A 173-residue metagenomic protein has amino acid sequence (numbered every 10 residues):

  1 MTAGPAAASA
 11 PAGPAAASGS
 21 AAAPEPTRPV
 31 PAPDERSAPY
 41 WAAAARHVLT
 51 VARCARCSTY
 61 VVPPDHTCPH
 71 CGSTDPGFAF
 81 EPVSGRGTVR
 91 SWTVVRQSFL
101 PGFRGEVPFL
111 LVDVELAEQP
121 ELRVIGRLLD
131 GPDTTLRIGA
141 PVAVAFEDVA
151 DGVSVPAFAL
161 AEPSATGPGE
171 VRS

Functional and structural regions predicted by a protein language model:
M1-V51, A159-A161: A broadly conserved sequence feature marking short terminus-proximal activation segments in nucleic acid-centric
V48-V51, S58, D65: Residues immediately within or flanking Cys/His clusters that coordinate Zn2+ in small zinc-binding modules
R53-R56, P69-S73: Short, cysteine/histidine-rich loop/knuckle motifs that typically chelate Zn2+
V62, D75-A79: Short functional micro-motifs and their immediate structural scaffolds
F78-T88, I138-A140: Short coil-to-beta-strand transition motifs
R86-T88, W92, G131, E147: Residue-level recognition of beta-strand microenvironments
R90-L129: Glycine-rich active-site loops that engage anionic ligands at enzyme catalytic sites
A117-S173: Well-ordered alpha/beta subsegment
